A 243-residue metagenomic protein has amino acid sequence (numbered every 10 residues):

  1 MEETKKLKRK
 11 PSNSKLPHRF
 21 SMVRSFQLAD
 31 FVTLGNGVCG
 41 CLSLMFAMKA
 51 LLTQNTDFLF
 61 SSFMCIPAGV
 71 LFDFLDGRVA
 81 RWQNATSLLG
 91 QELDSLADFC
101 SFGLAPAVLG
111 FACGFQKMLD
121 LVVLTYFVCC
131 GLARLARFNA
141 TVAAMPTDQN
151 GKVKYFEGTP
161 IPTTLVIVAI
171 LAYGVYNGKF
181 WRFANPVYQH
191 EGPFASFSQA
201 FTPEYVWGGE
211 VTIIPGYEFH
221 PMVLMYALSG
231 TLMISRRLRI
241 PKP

Functional and structural regions predicted by a protein language model:
M1-F74, R236-L238: Topogenic membrane-insertion module of multi-pass membrane proteins
M1-P17, V153-P243: C-terminal membrane-associated helical module and adjoining short loops/tails
P17-Q27, D57, A85, L89-E92 (+3 more regions): Juxtamembrane loop-transmembrane helix junctions in multi-pass integral membrane proteins, especially the extracellular
D30-L34, V38, M64, W82-A140: Multi-pass membrane catalytic core of lipid/isoprenoid biosynthesis enzymes
G35-L44, L96-A107, K152-I170: Small-residue-rich segments of transmembrane alpha-helices in multi-pass membrane proteins, especially helix faces
L42-L52, A107-G114, L132-N139, A143 (+4 more regions): Structural signature of transmembrane alpha-helix termini at the membrane-water interface
I66-D73, Y126-R134, A172, Y226-R236: Alpha-helical transmembrane segments of multi-pass membrane proteins
D76, A80-A97, T147-T159: Juxtamembrane helix-capping/reentrant segments at transmembrane boundaries
